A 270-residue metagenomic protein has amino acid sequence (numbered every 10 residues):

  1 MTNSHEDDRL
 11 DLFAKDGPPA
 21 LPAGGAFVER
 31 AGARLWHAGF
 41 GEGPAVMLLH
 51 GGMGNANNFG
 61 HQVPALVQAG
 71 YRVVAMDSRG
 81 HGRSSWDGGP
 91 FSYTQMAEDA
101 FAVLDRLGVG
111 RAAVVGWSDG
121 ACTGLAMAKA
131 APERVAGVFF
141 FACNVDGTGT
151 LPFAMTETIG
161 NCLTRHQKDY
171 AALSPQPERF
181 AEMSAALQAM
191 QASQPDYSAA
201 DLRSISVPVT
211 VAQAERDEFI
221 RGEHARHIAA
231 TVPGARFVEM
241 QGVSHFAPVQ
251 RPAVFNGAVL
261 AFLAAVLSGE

Functional and structural regions predicted by a protein language model:
M1-V46, Y71, A264-E270: Alpha/beta-hydrolase fold catalytic core
D7, A33-R83: Conserved HGGG/HGGXW glycine-rich cap/lid loop of the alpha/beta-hydrolase fold
G60-H61, Q68, A75-V115: Active-site loop/oxyanion-hole signature of alpha/beta-hydrolase fold enzymes
C122-A130, A136-K168: Flexible "cap/lid" loop of the alpha/beta hydrolase fold
A185-D201: Active-site nucleophile elbow and catalytic-triad environment of alpha/beta-hydrolase enzymes
I205, V211-Q213: Short beta-strand/loop motif that positions the catalytic acidic residue of the alpha/beta-hydrolase fold
R216-I220, H245: Acidic catalytic loop of the alpha/beta-hydrolase fold
Q241-E270: Catalytic active-site module of serine/aspartate enzymes centered on a nucleophile-bearing elbow/loop
